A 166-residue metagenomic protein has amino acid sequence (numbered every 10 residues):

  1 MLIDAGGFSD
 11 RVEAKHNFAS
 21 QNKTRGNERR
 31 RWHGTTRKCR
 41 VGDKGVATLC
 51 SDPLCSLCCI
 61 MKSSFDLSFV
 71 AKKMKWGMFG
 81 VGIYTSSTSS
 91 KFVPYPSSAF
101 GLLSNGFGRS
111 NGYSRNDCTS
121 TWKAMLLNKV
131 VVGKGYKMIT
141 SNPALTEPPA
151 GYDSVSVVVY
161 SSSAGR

Functional and structural regions predicted by a protein language model:
M1-R166: ADP-ribose/nucleotidyl-moiety interaction motifs
